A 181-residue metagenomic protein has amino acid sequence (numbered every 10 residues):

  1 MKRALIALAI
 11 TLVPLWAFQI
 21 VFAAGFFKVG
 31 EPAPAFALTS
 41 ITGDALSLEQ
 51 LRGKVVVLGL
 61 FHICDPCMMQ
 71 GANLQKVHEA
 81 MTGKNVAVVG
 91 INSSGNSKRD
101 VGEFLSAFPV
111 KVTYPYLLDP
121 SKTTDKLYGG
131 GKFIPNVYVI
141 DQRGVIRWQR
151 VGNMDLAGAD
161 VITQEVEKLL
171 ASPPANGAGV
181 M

Functional and structural regions predicted by a protein language model:
M1-A4: Positively charged n-region of N-terminal signal peptides that target proteins for export
I6-A35, E103, A175-G179: N-proximal helix/coil linker or "cap" segments that precede and/or mark the start of modular domains
F36-V56: A short beta-strand-turn-helix
A45, P66, V145-I146: Hydrophobic "anchor" residues
V57-L58, V88: Hydrophobic beta-strand anchors of alpha/beta hydrolase catalytic cores
G59-K76: Conserved redox-active cysteine motifs that mediate thiol-disulfide chemistry, especially di-cysteine Cys-X(1-2)-Cys
V89, G102-N136, I140-Q142: Short, internal strand/loop/helix patches that form the active-site neighborhood or redox-interaction surface
N136-M181: Thiol-/selenol-based redox modules, centered on thioredoxin-like and closely related oxidoreductase domains
